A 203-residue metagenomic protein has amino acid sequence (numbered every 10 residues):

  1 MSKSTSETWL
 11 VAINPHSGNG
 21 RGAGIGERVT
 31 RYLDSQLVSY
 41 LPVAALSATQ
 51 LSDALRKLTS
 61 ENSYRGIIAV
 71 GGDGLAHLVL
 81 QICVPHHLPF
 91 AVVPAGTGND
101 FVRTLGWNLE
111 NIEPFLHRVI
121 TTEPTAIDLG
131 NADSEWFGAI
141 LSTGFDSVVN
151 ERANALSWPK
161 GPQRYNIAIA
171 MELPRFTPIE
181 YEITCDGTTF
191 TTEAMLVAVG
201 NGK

Functional and structural regions predicted by a protein language model:
M1-I67, H77, Q81, T188: ATP/NTP phosphate-donor binding region
L10-A12, Q36, V43-A45, V84-P89 (+1 more regions): Catalytic core of DAGKc-family lipid kinases
P15, V70-G72, V93-A95, N201: Glycine-rich beta-strand-to-loop/alpha-helix junction loops that act as flexible
S17-N19, F145-V148, K203: Short, acidic Gly/Pro/Ser/Thr-rich loop/turn segments
G66-G71, L88: Short coil/turn segments at secondary-structure boundaries
L75-A76, D100: Short, active-site-adjacent cap segments at secondary-structure transitions
